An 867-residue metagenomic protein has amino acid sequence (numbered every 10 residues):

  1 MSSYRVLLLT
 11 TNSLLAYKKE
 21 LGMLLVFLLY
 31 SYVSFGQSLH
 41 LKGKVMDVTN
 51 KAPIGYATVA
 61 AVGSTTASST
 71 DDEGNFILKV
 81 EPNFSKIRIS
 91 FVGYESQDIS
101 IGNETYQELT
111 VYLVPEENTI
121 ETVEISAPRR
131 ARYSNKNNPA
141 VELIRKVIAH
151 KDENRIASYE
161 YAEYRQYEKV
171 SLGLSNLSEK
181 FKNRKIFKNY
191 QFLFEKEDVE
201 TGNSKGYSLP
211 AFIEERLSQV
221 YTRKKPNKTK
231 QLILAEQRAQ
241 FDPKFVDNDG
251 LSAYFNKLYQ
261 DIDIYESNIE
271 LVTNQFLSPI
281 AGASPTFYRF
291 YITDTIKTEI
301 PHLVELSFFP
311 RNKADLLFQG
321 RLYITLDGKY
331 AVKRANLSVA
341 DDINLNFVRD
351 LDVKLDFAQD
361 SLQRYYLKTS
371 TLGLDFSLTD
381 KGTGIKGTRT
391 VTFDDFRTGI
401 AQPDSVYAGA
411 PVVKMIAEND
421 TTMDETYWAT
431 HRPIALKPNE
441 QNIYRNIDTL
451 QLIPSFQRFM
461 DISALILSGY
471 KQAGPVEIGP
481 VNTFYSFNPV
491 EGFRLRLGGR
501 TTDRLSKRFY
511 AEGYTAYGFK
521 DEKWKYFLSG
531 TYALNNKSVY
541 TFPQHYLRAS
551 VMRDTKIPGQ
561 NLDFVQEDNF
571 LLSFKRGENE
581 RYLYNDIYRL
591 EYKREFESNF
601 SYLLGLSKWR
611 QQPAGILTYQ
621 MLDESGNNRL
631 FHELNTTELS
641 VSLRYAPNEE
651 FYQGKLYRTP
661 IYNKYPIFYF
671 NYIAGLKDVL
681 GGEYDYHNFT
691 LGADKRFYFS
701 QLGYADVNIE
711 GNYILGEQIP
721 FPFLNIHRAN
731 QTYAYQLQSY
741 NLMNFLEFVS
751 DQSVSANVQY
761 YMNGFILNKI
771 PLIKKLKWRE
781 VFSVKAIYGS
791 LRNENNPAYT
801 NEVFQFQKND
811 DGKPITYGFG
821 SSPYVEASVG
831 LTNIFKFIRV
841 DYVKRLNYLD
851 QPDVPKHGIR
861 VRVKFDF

Functional and structural regions predicted by a protein language model:
L39-I54: Structural motif
K44-M46, T58-A60, F91-Y94, E108-I156: Short, acidic, small-residue-rich periplasmic hinge/interaction motif at the N-terminus of Gram-negative outer-membrane
K51-G55, I77-F84: Short Pro-Gly-centered beta-turn/loop motif in secreted/extracellular proteins
A57-A61, I87, I125, Y164 (+2 more regions): Hydrophobic beta-strand segments
T65-N75: Short, acidic Ser/Thr/Gly-rich low-complexity loop/linker segments typical of extracellular and cell-surface proteins
N83-G93: A short, solvent-exposed beta-strand micro-motif common in secreted/extracellular proteins
R129-L303, F309-L317, T379-S486, N579 (+4 more regions): Structured extracytoplasmic
N274-F276, A408-F867: Exposed, low-structure sequence patches enriched in small/polar residues
